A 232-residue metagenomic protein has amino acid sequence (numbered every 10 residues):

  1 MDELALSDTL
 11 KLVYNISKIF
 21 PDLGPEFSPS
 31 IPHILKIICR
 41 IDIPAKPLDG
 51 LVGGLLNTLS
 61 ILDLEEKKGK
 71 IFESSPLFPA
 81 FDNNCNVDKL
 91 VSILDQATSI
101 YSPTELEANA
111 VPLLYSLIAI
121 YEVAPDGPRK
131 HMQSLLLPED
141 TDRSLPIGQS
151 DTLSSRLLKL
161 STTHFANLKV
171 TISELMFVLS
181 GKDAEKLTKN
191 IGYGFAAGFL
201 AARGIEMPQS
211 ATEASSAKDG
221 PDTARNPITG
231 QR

Functional and structural regions predicted by a protein language model:
M1-R232: Extended alpha-helical scaffold regions
